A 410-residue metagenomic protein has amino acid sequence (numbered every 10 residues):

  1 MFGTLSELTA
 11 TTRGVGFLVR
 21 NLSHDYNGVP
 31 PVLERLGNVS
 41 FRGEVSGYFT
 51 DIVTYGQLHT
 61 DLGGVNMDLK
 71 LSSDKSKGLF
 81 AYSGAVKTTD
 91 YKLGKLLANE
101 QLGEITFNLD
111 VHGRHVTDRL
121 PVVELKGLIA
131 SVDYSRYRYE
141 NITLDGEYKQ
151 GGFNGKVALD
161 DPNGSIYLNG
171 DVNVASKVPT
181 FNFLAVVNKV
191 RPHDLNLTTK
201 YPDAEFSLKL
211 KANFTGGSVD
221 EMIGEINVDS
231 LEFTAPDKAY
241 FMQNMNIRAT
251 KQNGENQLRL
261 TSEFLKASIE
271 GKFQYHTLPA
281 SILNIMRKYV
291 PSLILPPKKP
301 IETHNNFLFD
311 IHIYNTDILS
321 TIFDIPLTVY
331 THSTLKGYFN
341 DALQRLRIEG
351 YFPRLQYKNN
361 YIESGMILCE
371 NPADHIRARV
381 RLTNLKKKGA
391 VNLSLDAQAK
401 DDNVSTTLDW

Functional and structural regions predicted by a protein language model:
M1-W410: Interface amphipathic segments
